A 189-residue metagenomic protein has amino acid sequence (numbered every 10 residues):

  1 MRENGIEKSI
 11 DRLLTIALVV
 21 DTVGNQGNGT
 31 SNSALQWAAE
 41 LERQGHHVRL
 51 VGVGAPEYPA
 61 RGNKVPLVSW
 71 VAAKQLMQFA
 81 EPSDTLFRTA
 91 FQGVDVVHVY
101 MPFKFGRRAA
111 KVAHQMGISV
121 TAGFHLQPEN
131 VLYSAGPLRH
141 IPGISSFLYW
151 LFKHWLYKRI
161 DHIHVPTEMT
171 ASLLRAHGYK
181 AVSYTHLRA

Functional and structural regions predicted by a protein language model:
M1-Y58, Q92: N-terminal subdomain of nucleotide-sugar transferases
P56-R88, V99, R139-I141: A short, charged, and often flexible helix/loop element on the N-terminal side of the glycosyltransferase catalytic
F87-G106, I118-G123: Short N-terminal targeting/anchoring amphipathic segment
V96, A113-S134, H164: Active-site proximal beta-strand in glycosyltransferases
M101, L126, T167-E168: Helix N-cap/beta->alpha junction signal
K104-F105, M169-A171: Alpha-helix capping/helix-boundary segments
Q127, G143-H162, H177: Membrane-proximal helix-turn-helix segments that form the acceptor-binding/catalytic region of lipid-linked
T185-A189: Conserved small/polar residues in nucleotide/adenosyl-binding loops
